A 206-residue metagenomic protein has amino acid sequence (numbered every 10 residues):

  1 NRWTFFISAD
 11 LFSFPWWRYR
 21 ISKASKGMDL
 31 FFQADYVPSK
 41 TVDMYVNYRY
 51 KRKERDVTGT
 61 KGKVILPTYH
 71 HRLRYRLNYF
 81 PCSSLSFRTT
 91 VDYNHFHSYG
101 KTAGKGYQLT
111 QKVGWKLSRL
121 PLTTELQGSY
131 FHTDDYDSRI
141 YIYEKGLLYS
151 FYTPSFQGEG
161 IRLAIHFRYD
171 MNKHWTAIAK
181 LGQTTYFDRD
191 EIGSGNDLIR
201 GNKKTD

Functional and structural regions predicted by a protein language model:
N1-D206: Exposed, low-structure sequence patches enriched in small/polar residues
